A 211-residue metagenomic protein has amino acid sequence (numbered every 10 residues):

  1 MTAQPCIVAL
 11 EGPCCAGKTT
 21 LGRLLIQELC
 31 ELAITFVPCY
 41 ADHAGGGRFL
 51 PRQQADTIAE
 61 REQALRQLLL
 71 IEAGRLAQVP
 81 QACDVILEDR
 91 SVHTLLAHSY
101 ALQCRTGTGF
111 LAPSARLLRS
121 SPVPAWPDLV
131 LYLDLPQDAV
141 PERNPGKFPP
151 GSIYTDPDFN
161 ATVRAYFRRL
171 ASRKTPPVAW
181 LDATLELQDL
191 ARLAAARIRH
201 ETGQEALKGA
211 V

Functional and structural regions predicted by a protein language model:
L10: Hydrophobic anchor at the beta1->P-loop junction of P-loop NTPases
C15: Walker A (P-loop) phosphate-binding loop of P-loop NTPases
K18: Conserved lysine of the Walker
L21: Hydrophobic positions on the alpha1 helix immediately C-terminal to the Walker A/P-loop
I26-A73: Conserved substrate/cofactor phosphate-moiety recognition/catalytic segment in nucleotide-dependent phosphotransferases
E62-V123: Glycine-rich phosphate-binding loop used to anchor ATP phosphates in small-molecule kinases, encompassing both
H98-A165: A glycine- and Lys/Arg-enriched "phosphate-lid" helix/loop adjacent to the NTP-binding pocket of small-molecule kinases
P141-V211: NTP-dependent small-molecule kinase module
